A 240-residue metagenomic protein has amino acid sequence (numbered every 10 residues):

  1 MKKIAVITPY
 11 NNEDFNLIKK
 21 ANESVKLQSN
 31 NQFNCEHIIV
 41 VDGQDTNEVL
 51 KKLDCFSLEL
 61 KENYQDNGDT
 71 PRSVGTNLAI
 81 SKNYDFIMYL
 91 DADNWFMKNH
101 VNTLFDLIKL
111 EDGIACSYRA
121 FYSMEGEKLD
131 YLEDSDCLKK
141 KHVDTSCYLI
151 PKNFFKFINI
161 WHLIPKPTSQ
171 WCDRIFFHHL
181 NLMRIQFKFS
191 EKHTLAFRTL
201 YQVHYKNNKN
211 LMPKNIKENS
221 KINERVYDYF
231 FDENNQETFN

Functional and structural regions predicted by a protein language model:
M1-S24: N-proximal low-complexity "stem/linker" segments adjacent to membrane-targeting elements
K20-N34: Short, acidic, metal-binding catalytic loop of nucleotide-sugar glycosyltransferases
F33-Q44, E59-K61: Short beta-strand/loop segment that forms part of the nucleotide-sugar
T46-K82: Active-site-proximal specificity loops/subdomain of glycosyltransferases
Y84-W95: Short beta-strand-to-loop acidic/aromatic patch adjacent to the donor-nucleotide binding site
N102-L129: Conserved donor NDP-sugar-binding/catalytic core segment of glycosyltransferases
L129-L149: A recurrent flexible, glycine/aromatic-enriched loop bordering the glycosyltransferase active site that acts as
L163-N240: C-terminal catalytic/acceptor-binding lobe
